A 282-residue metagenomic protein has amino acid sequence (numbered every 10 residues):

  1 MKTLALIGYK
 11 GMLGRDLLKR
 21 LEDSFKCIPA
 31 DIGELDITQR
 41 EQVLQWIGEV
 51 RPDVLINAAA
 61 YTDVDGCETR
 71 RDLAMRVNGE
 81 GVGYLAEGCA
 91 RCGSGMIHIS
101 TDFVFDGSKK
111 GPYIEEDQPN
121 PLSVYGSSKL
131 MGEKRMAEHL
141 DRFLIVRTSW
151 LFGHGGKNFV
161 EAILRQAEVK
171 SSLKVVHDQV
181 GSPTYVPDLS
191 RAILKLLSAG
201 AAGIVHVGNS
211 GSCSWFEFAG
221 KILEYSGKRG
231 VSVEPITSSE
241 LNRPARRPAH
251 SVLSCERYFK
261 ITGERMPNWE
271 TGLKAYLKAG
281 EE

Functional and structural regions predicted by a protein language model:
K2-R20: N-terminal Rossmann NAD(P)H-binding glycine-rich loop of SDR-like oxidoreductase domains
R40-V77: NAD(P)H-binding glycine-rich loop region in Rossmannoid oxidoreductase-like domains and their noncatalytic homologs
T69-I97: NAD(P)-cofactor binding segment of oxidoreductase domains
R76, G81-Y84, V104-V146, L151: Catalytic helix-loop patch of NAD(P)-dependent Rossmann-fold dehydrogenases
K134-G181, P187-D188, L194: NAD(P)-dependent short-chain dehydrogenase/reductase
V175-V180, V205-C213, I261: Glycine-rich Rossmann NAD(P)(H)-binding loop
A192, A199-P244, A249: Mid/C-terminal beta-alpha module of Rossmann-like enzyme folds, strongest in SDR-family dehydrogenases/epimerases
S214-F216, G220, T237-Y276, E281: Conserved C-terminal active-site "lid" loop/helix of NAD(P)H-dependent oxidoreductases that clamps the redox cofactor
